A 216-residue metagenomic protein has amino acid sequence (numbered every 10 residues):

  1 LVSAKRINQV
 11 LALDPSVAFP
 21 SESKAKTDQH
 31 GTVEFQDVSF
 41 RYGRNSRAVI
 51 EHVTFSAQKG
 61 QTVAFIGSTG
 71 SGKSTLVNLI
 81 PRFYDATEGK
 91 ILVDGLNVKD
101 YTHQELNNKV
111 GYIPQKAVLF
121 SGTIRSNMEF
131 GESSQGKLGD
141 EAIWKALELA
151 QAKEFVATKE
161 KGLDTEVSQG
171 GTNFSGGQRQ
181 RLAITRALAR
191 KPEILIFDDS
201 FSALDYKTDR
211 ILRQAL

Functional and structural regions predicted by a protein language model:
L1-V10: Cytosolic ends of transmembrane helices, especially the final helix of ABC transmembrane type-1 domains
A12-S16: HAMP signal relay module
V17-P20, K26-L216: ABC-type nucleotide-binding domain
